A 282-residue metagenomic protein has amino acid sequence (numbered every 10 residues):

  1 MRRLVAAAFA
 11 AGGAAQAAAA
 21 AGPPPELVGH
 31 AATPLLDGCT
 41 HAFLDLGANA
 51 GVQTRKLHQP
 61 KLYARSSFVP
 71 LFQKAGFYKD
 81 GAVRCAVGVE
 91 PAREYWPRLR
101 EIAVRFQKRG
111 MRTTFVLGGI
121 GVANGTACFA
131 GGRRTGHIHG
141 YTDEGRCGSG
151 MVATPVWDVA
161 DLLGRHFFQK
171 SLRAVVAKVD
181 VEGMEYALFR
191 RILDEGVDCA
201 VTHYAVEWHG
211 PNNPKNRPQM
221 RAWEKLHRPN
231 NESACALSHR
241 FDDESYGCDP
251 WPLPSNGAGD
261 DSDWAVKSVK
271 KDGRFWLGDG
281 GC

Functional and structural regions predicted by a protein language model:
M1-A7: Classical eukaryotic N-terminal signal peptides for Sec-dependent ER targeting/secretion, especially the positively
A8-C282: Phosphate/nucleotide-binding beta-alpha loop and adjacent structural elements of enzyme active sites
